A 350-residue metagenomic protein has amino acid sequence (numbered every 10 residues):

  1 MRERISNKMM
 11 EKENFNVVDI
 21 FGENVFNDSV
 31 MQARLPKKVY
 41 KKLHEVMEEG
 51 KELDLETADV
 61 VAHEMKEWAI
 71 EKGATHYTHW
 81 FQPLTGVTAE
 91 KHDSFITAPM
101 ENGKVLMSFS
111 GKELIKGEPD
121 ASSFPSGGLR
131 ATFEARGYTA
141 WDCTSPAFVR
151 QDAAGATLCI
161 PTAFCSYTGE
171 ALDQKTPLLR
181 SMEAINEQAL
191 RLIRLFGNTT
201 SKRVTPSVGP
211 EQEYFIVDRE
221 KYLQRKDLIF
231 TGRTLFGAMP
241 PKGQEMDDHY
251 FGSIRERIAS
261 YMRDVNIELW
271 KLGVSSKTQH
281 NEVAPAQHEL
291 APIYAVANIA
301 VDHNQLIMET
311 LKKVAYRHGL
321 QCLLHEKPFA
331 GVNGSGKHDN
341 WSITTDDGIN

Functional and structural regions predicted by a protein language model:
M1, D54-E56, Q212: Generic low-polarity alpha-helical segments
M1, I20-D28, E187, R191-I193: Flexible inter-domain linker/hinge segments
M1-R2, N350: Short intrinsically disordered, low-complexity coil segments enriched in acidic
I5-N7: Non-catalytic accessory regions used for complex assembly or targeting
M9, E13-V25, S29-S110, I115-E134: Histidine/acidic residue-rich metal-binding segments in metalloenzymes
R136-L324, F329-N350: Glycine-rich, acidic/polar active-site loops that bind/position phosphate-bearing ligands
